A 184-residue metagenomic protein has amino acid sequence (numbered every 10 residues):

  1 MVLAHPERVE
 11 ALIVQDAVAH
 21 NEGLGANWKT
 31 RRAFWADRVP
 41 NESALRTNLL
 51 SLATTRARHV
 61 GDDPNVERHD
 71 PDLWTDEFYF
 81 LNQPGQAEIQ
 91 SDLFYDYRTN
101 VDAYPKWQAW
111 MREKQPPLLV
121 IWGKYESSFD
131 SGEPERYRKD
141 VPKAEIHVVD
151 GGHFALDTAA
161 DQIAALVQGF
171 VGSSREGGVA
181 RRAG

Functional and structural regions predicted by a protein language model:
V2-H147: Flexible "cap/lid" subdomain of the alpha/beta-hydrolase fold that forms the substrate-access gate
K143-G184: Catalytic active-site module of serine/aspartate enzymes centered on a nucleophile-bearing elbow/loop
